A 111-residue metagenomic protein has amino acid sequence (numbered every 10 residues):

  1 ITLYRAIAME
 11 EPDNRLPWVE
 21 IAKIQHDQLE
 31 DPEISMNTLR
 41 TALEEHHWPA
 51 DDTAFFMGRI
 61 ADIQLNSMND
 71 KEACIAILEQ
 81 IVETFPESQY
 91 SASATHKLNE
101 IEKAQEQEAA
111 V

Functional and structural regions predicted by a protein language model:
L3-A6, E10, I75-F85: Amphipathic, non-membrane alpha-helical rod segments
Y4-N66: Alpha-helical adaptor scaffolds
E10, D27, T84, E100-I101: A short structural micro-motif
E30-N37, Q64-A73, E100-V111: Alpha-helical linker/edge segments of TPR/alpha-solenoid repeat scaffolds and analogous pre-/post-domain helices
D52-A76, F85, S91: Extended alpha-helical scaffolding segments
